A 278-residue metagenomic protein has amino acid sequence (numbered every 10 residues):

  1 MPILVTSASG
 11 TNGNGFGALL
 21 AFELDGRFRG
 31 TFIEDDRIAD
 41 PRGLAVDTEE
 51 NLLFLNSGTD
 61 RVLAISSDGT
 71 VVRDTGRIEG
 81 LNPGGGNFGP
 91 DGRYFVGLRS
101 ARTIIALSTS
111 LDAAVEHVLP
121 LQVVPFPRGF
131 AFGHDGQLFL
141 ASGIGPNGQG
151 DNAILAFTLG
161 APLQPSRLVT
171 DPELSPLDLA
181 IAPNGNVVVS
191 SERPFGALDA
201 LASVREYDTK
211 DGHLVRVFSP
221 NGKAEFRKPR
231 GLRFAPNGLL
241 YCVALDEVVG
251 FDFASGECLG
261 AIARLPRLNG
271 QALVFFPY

Functional and structural regions predicted by a protein language model:
M1-G30, F276: An edge-strand/N-cap motif at the start of beta-rich repeat modules
L4-S7, F54-L55, V96-G97, F139-A141 (+2 more regions): Residue position within the beta-strands of beta-propeller blades
N14-F16, D35-E49, I78-Y94, S100 (+8 more regions): Beta-rich, blade/repeat-based domains predominating in secreted/periplasmic proteins but also intracellular
F16-L20, R61-A64, R102-A106, N152-A156 (+2 more regions): A short loop-to-beta-strand structural motif that recurs across blades of beta-propeller domains
E23, N56, I65-S66, L107-T109 (+3 more regions): Structural recognition of the beta-propeller blade-terminating site
G26-F28, T48-E50, G69, G92 (+7 more regions): Structural signal for glycine-centered tight turns and loop->strand junctions in beta-sheet-rich domains
R27-D35, T70-R77, A113-L121, L163-T170 (+2 more regions): A short beta-strand motif characteristic of beta-propeller blades
L245-Y278: Blade-level signature of beta-propeller repeat domains, shared across WD40, Kelch, NHL, RCC1 and BNR/Asp-box propellers
